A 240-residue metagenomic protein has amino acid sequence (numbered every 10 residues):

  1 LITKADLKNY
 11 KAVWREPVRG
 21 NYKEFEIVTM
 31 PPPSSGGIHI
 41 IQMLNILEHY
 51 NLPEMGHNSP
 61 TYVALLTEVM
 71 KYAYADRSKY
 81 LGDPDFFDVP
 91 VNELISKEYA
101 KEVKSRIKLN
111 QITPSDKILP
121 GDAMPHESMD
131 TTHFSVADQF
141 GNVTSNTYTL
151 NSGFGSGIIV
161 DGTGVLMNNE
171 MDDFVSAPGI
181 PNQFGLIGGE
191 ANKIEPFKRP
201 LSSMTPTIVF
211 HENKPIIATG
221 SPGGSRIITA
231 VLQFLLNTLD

Functional and structural regions predicted by a protein language model:
L1-S34, K104-D116, D122-H126, F134-V136: Accessory "access/gating" subregions that flank catalytic or transport cores
I2-T3, V143-H211, I217, Q233: Active-site rim segments in enzyme catalytic domains, especially the processed small/beta chain of N-terminal
A5-N21, G36-Q42, I46, P181-F184 (+2 more regions): Flexible glycine/proline-rich, aromatic-decorated loop/lid segments
W14, S128-T131, G153, S202-M204: Short, small/polar residue-rich loop motifs at catalytic or cofactor-binding pockets
M30-G37, T132-S135, T147-I158, G220-I228: Glycine-rich phosphate/pyrophosphate-binding beta-alpha loops
N45, S221-D240: Alpha-helical support elements that line or immediately flank enzyme active sites and cofactor-binding pockets
H49-L150, I159-T163, E170, P178-I180 (+1 more regions): Internal maturation/activation junctions in enzymes
